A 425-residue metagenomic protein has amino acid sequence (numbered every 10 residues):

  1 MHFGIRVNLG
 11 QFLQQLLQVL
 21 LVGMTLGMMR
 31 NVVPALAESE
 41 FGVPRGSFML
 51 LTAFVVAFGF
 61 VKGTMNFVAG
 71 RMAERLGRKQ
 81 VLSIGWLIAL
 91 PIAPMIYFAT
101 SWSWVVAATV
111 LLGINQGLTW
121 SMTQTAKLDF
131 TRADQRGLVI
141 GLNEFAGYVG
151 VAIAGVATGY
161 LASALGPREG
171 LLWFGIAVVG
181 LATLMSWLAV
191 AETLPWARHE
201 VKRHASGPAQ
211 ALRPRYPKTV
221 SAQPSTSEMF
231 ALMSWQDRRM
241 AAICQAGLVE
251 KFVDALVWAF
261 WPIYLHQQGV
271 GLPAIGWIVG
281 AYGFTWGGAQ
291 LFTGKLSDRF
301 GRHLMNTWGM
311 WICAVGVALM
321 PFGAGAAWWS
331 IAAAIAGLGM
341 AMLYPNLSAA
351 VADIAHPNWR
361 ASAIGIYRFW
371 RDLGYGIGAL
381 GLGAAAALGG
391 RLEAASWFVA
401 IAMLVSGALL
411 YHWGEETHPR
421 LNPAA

Functional and structural regions predicted by a protein language model:
M1-L9, P195-I243, A425: Juxtamembrane intracellular "pre-TM" segments in multi-pass secondary transporters
V7-G59, R239-A242, A246, K251-Q268: Helix-loop boundary and gating motifs at the non-cytosolic
G59-F67, A152, G283-L291, Y375-G376: Residue-level signature of mid-helix packing/kink "hotspots" within the transmembrane helices of 12-pass Major
M65-G77, Q290-G301, A387: Helix-to-loop junctions at the C-terminal end of transmembrane segments in multipass secondary transporters
L87-T100, I312-A324: C-terminal ends and interior cores of transmembrane alpha-helices in multi-pass membrane transporters/permeases
V110-G147, A349-A350: Cytoplasmic helix-loop-helix junction between adjacent transmembrane helices in 12-TM secondary transporters
S163-A177, A386-A402: A membrane-interface helix-boundary motif in multi-pass transporters
